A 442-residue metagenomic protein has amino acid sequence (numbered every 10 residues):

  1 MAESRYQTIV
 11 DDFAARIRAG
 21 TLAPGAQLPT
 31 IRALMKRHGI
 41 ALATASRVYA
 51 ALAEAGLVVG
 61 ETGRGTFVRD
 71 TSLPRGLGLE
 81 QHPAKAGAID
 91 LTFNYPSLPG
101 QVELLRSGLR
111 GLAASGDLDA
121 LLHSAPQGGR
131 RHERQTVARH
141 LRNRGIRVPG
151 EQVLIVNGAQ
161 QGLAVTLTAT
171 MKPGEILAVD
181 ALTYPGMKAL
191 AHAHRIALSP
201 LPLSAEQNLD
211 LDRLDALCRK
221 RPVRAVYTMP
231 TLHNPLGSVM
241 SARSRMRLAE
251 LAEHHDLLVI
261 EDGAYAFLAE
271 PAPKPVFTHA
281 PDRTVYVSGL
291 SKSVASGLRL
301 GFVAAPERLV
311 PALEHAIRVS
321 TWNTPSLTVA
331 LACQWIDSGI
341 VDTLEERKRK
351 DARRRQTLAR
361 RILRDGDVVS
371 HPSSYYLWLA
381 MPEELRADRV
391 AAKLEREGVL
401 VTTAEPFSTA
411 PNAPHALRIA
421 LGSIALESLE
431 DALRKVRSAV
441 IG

Functional and structural regions predicted by a protein language model:
M1-A113, L122, E314, R318-P325 (+7 more regions): N-terminal basic, amphipathic alpha-helical segments
V59-G60, V148, V401-T402: Short beta-strand "wing" residues that participate in macromolecule-binding interfaces
A120-H255, A266-V285: Conserved core of the PLP fold type I
A272-S291, P311-E314, L417: Conserved active-site segment immediately N-terminal to the catalytic lysine that forms the internal aldimine
S288-R349: Conserved core segment of the aminotransferase class I/II
A304, W378-A380, A420-G422: Short hydrophobic/aromatic beta-strand micro-patches that form the beta-sheet surface supporting nucleotide- or nucleic
R349-R360, D367-M381, K393: Conserved glycine-rich beta-strand-loop-beta hairpin in the small C-terminal domain of fold type I
